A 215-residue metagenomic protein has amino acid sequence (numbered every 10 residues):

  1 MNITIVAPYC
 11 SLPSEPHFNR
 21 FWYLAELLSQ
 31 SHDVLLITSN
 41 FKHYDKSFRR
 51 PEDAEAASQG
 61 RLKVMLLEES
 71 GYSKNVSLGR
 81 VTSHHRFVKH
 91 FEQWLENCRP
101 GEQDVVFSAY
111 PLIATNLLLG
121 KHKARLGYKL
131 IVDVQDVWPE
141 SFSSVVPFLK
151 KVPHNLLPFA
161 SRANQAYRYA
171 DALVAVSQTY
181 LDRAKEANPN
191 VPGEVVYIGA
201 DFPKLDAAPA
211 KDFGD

Functional and structural regions predicted by a protein language model:
M1-Q59, A172: N-terminal subdomain of nucleotide-sugar transferases
C10-P13, P100, A114, Y128-K150 (+2 more regions): A short, histidine- and acid-enriched strand-loop-helix "catalytic/donor-clamping" loop that lines the nucleotide-sugar
S14, R80-E96, V105-L126, V132-S141: An aromatic- and histidine-rich active-site surface loop
L36-C98, V196: A conserved catalytic-core segment of Leloir-type glycosyltransferases
N40, T179, G199: Carbohydrate-associated surface elements
A114, L118, D182-E186, K204: Phosphate- and divalent-cation-binding pockets in alpha/beta enzyme and binding domains that engage nucleotide-derived
A114-L117, K121-R125, W138-E140, P153-L173: Membrane-proximal helix-turn-helix segments that form the acceptor-binding/catalytic region of lipid-linked
A200-D215: Acidic anion/phosphate-binding donor-loop and adjacent secondary structure in glycosyltransferase catalytic cores
